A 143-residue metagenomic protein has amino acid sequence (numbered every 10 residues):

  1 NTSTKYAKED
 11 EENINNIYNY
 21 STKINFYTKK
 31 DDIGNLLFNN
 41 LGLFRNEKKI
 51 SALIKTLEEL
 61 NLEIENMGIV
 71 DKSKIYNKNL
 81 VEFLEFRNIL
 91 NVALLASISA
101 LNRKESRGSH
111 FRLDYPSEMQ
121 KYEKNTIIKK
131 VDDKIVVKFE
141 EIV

Functional and structural regions predicted by a protein language model:
N1-V143: Glycine- and aromatic-enriched mobile tails/lids
